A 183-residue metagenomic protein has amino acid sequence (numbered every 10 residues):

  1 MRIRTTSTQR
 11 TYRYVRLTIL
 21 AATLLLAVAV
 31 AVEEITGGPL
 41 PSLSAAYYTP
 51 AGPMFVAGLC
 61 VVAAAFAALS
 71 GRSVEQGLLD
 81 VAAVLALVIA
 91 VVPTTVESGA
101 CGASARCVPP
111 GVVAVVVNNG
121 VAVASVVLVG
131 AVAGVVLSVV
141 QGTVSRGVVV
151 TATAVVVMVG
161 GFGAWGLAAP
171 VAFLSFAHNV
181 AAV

Functional and structural regions predicted by a protein language model:
M1-V74, L78-L79, V113, V117 (+1 more regions): An N-terminus-focused feature that recognizes amino-terminal "leader" regions
Y12, G37-S44, Y48-M54, T94-T95 (+3 more regions): His-enriched metal-coordination microenvironments in redox/metal-binding proteins
L24-T36, V61-L69, V84-G99, V132-V136 (+1 more regions): Hydrophobic alpha-helical transmembrane segments and adjacent interfacial helices in integral membrane proteins
E75-A82, G147-V150: Membrane-interfacial loop-to-transmembrane alpha-helix junctions, especially the N-terminal start
